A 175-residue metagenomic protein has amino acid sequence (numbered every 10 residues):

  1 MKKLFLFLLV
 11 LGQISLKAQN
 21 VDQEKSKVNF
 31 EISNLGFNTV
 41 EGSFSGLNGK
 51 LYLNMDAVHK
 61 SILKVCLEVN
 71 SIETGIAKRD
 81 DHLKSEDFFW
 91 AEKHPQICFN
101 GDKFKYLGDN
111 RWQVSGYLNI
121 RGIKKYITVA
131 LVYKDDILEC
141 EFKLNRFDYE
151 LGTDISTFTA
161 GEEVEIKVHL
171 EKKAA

Functional and structural regions predicted by a protein language model:
M1-D22: Bacterial Sec-dependent N-terminal signal peptides
A18-A175: Low-complexity, acidic/polar, glycine-enriched regions of mature
